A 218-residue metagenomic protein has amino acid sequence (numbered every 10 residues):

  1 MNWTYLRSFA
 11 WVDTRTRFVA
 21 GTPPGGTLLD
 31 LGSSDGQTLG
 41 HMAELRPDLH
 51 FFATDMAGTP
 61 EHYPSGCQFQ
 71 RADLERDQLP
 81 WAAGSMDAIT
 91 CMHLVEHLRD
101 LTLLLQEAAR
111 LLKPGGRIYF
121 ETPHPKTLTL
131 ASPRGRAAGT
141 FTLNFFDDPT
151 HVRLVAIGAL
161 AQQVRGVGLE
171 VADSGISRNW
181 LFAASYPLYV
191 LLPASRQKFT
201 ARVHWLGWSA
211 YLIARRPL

Functional and structural regions predicted by a protein language model:
M1-A82, A88-M92, L105, S174-N179 (+2 more regions): Conserved N-terminal segment of class I S-adenosyl-L-methionine
N2-F9, Q37, R99-E107, R117-P217: S-adenosyl-L-methionine-dependent methyltransferase catalytic module, highlighting the catalytic core
P23, R99, K113: Short conserved AdoMet
T27, G115-R117: Short glycine-centered segments of the SAM/dcSAM-binding site in methyltransferase folds
D48, D73, V155, P217-L218: Small/flexible residues
A82, M86-A88, A137-T142: A short alpha-helix capping/helix-coil boundary motif
H93-H97: Short catalytic micro-motifs in class I SAM-dependent methyltransferases
